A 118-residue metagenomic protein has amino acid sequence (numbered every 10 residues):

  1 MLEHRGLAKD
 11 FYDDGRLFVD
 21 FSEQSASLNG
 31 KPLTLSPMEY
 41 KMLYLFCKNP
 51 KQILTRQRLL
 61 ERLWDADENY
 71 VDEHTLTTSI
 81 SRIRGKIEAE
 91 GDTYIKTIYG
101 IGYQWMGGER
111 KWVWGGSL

Functional and structural regions predicted by a protein language model:
M1-D14, S117-L118: Basic, amphipathic DNA-recognition helix from helix-turn-helix-like DNA-binding domains
L7, V19-S25: A short, compositionally biased
Y12-D14, L28-G30, I98: Structural motif
R16-F18, Y94: Short, surface-exposed charged micro-motifs
F18-V19, L33: Short, isolated positions in well-ordered beta-strands
S25, K31-P37, K41-S79, G85-E88: Positively charged, aromatic-enriched patches within helix-turn-helix-type DNA-binding elements, predominantly
D92-L118: A short linear beta-strand->loop->alpha-helix hinge motif most characteristic of winged-helix/helix-turn-helix
